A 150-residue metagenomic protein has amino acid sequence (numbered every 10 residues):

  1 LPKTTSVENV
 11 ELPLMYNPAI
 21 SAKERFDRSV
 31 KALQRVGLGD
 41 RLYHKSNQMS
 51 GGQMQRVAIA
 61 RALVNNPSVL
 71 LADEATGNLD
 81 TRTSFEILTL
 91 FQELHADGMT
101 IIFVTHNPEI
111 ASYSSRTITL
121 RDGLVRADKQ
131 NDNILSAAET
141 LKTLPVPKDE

Functional and structural regions predicted by a protein language model:
L1, L120, V125-R126: Short hydrophobic beta-strand segments in globular cytosolic domains
L1-Y113, T117: ABC family nucleotide-binding domain
T89, T119-R121, L135-S136: Glycine-rich, phosphate-binding/catalytic loops in enzymes
L124-D149: Conserved beta-strand-loop-alpha-helix hinge in the C-terminal portion of ABC ATPase nucleotide-binding domains
